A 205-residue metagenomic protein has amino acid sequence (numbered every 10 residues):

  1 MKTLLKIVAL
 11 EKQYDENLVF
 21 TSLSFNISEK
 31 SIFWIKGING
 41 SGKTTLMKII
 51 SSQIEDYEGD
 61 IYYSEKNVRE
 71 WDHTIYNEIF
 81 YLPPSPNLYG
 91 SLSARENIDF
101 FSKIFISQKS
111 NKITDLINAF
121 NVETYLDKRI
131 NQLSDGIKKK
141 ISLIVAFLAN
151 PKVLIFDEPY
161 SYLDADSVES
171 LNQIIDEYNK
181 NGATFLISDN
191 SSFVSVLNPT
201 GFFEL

Functional and structural regions predicted by a protein language model:
L5, F20-S22: Conserved structural motif at the start of ABC-family nucleotide-binding domains
S51: Helix-to-loop junction immediately C-terminal to a conserved catalytic motif
D56-I75: Conserved ABC transporter NBD signature motif
S110-L126: Conserved ABC ATPase "signature" region
L143: Hydrophobic anchor residue at the start of the ABC signature
L154-E158: Catalytic Walker B motif of ABC-type/P-loop ATPase nucleotide-binding domains
